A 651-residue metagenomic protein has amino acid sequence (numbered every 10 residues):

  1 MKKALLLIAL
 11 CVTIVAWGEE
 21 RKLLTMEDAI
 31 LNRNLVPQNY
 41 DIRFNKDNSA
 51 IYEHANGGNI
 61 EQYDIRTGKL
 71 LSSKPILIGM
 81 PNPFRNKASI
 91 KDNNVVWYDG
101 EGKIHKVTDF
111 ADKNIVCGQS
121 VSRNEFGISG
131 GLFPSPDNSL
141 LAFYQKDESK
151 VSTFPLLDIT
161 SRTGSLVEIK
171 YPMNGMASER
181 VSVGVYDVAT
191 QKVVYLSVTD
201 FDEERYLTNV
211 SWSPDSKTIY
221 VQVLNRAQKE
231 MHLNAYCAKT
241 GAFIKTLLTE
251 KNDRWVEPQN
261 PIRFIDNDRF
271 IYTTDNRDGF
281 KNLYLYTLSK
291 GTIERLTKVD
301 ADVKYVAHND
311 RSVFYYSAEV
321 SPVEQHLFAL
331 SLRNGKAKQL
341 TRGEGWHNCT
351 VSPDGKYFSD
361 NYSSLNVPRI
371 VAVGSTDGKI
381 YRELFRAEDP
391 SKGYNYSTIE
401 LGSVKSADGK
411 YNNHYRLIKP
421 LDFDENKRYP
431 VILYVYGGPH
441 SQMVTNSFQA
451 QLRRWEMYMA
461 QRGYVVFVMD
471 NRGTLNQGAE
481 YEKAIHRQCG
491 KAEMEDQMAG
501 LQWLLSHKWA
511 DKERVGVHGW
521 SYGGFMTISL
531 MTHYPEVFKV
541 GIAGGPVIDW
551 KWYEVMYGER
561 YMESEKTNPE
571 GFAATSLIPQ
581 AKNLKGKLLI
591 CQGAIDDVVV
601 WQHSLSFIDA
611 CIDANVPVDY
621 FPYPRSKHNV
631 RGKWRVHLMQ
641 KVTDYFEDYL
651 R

Functional and structural regions predicted by a protein language model:
A9-W17: Hydrophobic h-region of N-terminal signal peptides that target proteins for export in Gram-negative bacteria
L23-M26, N32, G68, V107-L132 (+3 more regions): Predominantly five- to eight-bladed beta-propeller fold
V36-F44, S49, E53-Q62, L70-L77 (+13 more regions): Non-catalytic accessory segments flanking enzyme active sites
V36-R43, S120-D137, L207-S211, Q259-D268: Signature of short aromatic-glycine-proline-rich micro-motifs recurring in repeat-based ectodomains
I51-G57, N86-G100, G130-F133, A142-E148 (+13 more regions): Beta-strand C-termini and the immediately following turn/loop, strongest in propeller blades
I65-G68, D99-G102, D187-Q191, A238-G241 (+3 more regions): Short loop/turn segments that connect beta-strands within beta-propeller blades
S149-T153, S161-I293: Beta-propeller domains
T153, N348-R651: Serine-hydrolase catalytic core recognition
